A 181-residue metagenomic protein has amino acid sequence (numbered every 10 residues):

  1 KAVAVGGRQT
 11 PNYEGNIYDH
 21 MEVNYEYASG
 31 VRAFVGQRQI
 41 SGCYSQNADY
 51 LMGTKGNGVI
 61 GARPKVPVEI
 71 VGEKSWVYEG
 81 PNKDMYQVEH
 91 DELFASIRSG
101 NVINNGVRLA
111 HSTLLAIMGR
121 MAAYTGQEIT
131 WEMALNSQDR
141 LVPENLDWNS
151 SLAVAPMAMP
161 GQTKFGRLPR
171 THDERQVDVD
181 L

Functional and structural regions predicted by a protein language model:
K1-L181: Contiguous beta-strand/loop segments that form the cofactor/metal-binding neighborhood of enzyme cores
